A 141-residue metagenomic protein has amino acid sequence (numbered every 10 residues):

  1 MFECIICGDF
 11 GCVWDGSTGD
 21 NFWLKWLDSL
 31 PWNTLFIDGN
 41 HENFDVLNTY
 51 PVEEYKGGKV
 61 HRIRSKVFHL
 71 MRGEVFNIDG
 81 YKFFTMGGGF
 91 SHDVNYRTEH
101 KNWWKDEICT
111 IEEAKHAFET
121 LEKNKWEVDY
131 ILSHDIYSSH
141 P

Functional and structural regions predicted by a protein language model:
M1-I78: Core catalytic region of metal-dependent phosphoesterases/phosphodiesterases, especially metallo-beta-lactamase-like
S65, D79-P141: Active-site-proximal loop/helix segment associated with metal-binding centers of metalloenzymes
